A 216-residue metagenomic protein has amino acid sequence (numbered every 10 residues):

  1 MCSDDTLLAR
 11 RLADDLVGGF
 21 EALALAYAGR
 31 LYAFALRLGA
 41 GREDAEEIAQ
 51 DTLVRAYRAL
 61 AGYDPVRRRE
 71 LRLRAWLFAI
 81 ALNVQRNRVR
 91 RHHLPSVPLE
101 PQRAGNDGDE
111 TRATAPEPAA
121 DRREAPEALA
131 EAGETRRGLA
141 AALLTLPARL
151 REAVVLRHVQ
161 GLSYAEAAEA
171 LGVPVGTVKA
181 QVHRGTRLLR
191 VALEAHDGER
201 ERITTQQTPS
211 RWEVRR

Functional and structural regions predicted by a protein language model:
C2, R11, V97-E100, A140-L144 (+3 more regions): C-terminal edge and immediately downstream basic/flexible tail or linker adjoining helix-turn-helix-like DNA-binding
S3, N106-A141: Acidic, proline/glycine-rich intrinsically disordered inter-domain spacer in sigma factors
R10-A33, Y57, A141: A short, charge-rich alpha-helical start-of-domain segment used by transcription regulators
A13, A40, L53-L71, R91-H92: Sigma70-family region 2
A24, Y32, R42-G62: Conserved RNAP core-binding helix
E47-V54, R58, L71-N83: Structural recognition of an alpha-helix C-terminal capping motif at a helix-to-coil junction
A61-P65, A79-E100, D107-E110, A132 (+1 more regions): Arg/Lys-rich amphipathic alpha helix in sigma70-family domain 2
A153-R157: A short pre-motif secondary-structure segment
